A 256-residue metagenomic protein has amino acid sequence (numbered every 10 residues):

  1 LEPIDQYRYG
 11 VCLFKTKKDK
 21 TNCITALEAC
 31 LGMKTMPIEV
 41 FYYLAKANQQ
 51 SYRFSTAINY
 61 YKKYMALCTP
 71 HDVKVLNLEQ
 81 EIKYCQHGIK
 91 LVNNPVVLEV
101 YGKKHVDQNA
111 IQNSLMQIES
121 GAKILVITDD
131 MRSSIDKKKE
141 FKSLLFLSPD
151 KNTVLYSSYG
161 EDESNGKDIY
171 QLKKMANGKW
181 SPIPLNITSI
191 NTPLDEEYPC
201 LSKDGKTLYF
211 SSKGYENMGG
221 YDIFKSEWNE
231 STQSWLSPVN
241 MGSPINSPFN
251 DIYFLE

Functional and structural regions predicted by a protein language model:
E2-Q6, M36-V40: Generic helix N-cap/helix-start motif at coil->alpha-helix transitions
K17-K18, Y52: Residue-level detector of the short coil/turn that links helix A to helix B within each tetratricopeptide repeat
A29-C30, Y64: Canonical positions in the second alpha-helix
E39, Y43, Q50, F54 (+1 more regions): Short, conserved micro-motifs composed of acidic
